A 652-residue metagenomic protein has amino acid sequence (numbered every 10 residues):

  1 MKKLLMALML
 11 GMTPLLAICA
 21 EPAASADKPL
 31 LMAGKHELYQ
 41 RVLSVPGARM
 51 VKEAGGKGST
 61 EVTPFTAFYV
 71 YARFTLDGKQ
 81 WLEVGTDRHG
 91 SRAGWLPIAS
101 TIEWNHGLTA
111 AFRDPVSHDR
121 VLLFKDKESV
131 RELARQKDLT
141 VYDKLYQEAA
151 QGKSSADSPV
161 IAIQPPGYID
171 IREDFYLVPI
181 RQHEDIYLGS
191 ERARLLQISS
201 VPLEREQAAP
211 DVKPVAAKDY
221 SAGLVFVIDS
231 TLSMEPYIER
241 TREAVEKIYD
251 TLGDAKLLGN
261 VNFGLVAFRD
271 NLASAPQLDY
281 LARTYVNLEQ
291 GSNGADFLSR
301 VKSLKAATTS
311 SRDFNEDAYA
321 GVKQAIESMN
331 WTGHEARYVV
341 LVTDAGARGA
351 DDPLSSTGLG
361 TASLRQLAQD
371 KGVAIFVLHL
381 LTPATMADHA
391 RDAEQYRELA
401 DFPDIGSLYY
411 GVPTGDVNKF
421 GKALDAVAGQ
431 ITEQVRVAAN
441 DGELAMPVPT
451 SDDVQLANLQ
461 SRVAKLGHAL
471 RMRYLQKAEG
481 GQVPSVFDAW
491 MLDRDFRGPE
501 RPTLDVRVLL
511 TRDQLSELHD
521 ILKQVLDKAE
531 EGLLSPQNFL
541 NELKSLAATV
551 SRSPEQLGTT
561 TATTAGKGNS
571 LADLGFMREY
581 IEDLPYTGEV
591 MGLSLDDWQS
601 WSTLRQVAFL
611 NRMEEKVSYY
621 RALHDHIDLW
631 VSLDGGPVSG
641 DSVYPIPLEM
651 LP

Functional and structural regions predicted by a protein language model:
P22-D27, G58-A99, K144, E148-G189 (+2 more regions): SH3/SH3-like beta-barrel superfamily modules
H89-S91, I102-E103, S230-M234, R269-A275 (+4 more regions): Solvent-exposed loop/turn segments at secondary-structure junctions within structured extracellular/periplasmic domains
I171-V225, T231-E239, T251-D254: Acidic, polar low-complexity linker/tail segments
K218-N287, V322, V339-V340, L378: Von Willebrand factor
A222, L258-G264, A295, A306 (+4 more regions): Loop/turn elements at helix/coil->beta-strand transitions in domains of secreted/extracellular proteins
R242-Y249, G253, I326, V340-G349 (+1 more regions): Extracytoplasmic, non-cytosolic globular domains
Y285-R337, A347, L381, M386: Von Willebrand factor
Q366, L380-P652: P/S/T/G-enriched low-complexity
